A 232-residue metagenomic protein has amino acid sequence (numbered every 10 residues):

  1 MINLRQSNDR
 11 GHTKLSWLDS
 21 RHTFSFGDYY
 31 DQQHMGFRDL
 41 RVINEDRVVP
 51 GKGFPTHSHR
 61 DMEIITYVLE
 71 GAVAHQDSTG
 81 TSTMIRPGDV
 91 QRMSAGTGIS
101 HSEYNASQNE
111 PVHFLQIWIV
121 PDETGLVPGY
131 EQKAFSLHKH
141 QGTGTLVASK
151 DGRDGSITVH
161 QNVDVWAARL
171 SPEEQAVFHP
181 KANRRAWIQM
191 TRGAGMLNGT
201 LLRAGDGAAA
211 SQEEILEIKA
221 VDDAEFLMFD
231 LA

Functional and structural regions predicted by a protein language model:
M1-E45, V49-P55, T83-I85, Y104-H113 (+1 more regions): A short, N-terminal "cap"/entry segment at the start of jelly-roll beta-barrel domains of the cupin/DSBH fold
I43-N44, V68, S94, W118-V120 (+1 more regions): Short beta-strand segments
V48-K52, L69-T81, I85-D89, S94-S107: Short acidic (Asp/Glu) patches
R60-T79, P87-V90, S171-P172, F178-T200 (+1 more regions): Glycine- and acidic-residue-biased ligand/ion/polar-headgroup-sensing regions
T79-S94, K139-H140, Q175, N198-A220: Short acidic-glycine-tyrosine-enriched beta hairpin
G80, A95-G125, S211-A232: Ligand-binding loop in jelly-roll beta-barrel domains
K150-P180: Strongly charged, low-complexity linkers/loops
